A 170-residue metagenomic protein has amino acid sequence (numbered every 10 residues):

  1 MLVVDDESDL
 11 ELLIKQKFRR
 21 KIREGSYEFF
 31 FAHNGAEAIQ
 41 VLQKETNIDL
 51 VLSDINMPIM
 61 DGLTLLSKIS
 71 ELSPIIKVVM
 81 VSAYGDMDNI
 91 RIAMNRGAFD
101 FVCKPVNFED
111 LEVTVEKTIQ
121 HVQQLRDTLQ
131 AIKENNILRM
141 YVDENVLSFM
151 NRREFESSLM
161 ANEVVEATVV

Functional and structural regions predicted by a protein language model:
S8-F30: Two-component/phosphorelay signaling modules centered on CheY-like receiver
N34-E37, D61-T64: Acidic catalytic/metal-coordinating carboxylates
T46-L52: Active-site beta3 strand of CheY-like receiver
M57: Receiver (REC) domain active-site loop signature in two-component systems and cognate sites in sensor histidine kinases
Y84-G85: Short, conserved "switch-loop" micro-motifs in signal-transduction and mechanochemical regulators
C103-N107, L111-V165: Regulatory cytosolic signal-relay segments
